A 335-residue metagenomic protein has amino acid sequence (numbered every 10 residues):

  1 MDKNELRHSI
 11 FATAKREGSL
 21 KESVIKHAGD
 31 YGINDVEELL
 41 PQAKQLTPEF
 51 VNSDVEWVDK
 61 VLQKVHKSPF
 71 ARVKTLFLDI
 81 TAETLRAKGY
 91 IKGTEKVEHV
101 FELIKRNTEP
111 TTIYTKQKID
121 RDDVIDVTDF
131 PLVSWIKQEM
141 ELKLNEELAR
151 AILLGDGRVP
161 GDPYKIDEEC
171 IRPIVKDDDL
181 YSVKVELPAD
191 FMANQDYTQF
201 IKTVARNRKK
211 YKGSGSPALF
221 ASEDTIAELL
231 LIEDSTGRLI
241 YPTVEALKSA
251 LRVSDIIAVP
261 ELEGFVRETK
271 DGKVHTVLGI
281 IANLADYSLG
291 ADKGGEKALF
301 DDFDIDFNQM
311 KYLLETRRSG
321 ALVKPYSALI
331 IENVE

Functional and structural regions predicted by a protein language model:
M1-S19: Intrinsically disordered, low-complexity, charge-biased terminal/linker regions in eukaryotic proteins
R16-K116: Assembly/oligomerization interface modules of large self-assembling protein complexes
E38-Q45, S53-W57, P131, W135 (+7 more regions): Generic recognition of stable, solvent-exposed alpha-helical segments in well-folded globular domains
K60, L85-G89, H99, D126-T128 (+2 more regions): Short helix/loop capping segments that flank catalytic or ligand/cofactor-binding pockets
K96, K105-P110, Y114-T203, I330-E335: Alpha-helical scaffold segments that mediate packing/assembly in large oligomeric complexes
R121, T316-G320: Beta-strand elements of well-folded, non-transmembrane domains
R158-I305, M310, L314-T316, E335: Extended oligomerization regions of viral-like shell subunits
S319-E335: Structural signal for terminal/edge beta-strands and the immediately following C-terminal loop/tail that closes
